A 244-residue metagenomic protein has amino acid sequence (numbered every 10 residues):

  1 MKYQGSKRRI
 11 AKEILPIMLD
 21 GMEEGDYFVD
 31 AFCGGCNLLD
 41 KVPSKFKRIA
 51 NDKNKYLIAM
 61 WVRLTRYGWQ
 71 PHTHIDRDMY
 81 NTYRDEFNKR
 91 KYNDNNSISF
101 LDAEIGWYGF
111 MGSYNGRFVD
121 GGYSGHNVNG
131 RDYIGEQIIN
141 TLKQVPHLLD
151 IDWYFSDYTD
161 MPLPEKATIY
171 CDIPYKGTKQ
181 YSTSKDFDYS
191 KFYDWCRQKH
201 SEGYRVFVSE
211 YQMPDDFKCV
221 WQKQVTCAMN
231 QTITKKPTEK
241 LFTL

Functional and structural regions predicted by a protein language model:
M1-E13, E23-E24, R66-Q180: SAM-dependent nucleic-acid methyltransferase catalytic core
M1-I49, K53, I151-D152, S156-Y170 (+1 more regions): Class I S-adenosyl-L-methionine
E24-K91: SAM cofactor-binding core of SAM-dependent methyltransferases, primarily the Rossmann-like beta-alpha-beta module
K55-Y56, T73-R77, D132-Y133, W195 (+1 more regions): Glycine-rich loops and low-complexity Gly/Arg-rich segments that provide flexible linkers or classic glycine-based
A59-T65, G106-Y108, Y133-I134, T232-L244: Short, surface-exposed, charge-dense and proline/glycine-enriched linear segments
